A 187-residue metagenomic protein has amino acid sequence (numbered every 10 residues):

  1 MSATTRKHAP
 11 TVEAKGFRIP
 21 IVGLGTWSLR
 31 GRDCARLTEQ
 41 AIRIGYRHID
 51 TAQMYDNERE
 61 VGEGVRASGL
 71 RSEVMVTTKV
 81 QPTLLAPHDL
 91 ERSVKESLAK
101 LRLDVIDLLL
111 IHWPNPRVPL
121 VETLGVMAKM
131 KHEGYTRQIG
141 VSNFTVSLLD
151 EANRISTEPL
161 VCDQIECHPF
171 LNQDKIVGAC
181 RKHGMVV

Functional and structural regions predicted by a protein language model:
M1-V74: N-terminal binding-site loop/beta-alpha segment at the start of enzyme catalytic domains that lines or forms
E13-G16, Q40-R43, G62-E73, K95-D104 (+3 more regions): Acidic (Asp/Glu)-rich catalytic clusters
L24, A41, I49, V61 (+8 more regions): Conserved, mostly hydrophobic/aromatic
W27-L29, A52-M54, K79-T83, I111-P114 (+2 more regions): Active-site beta-loop-alpha junctions enriched in small/polar residues
L29-I42, L85-R102, E122, S147-E151 (+1 more regions): Short, acidic/polar
M75-R92, L101, L110-W113: Structural motif corresponding to the early beta-alpha repeats
P114-V187: Beta/alpha (TIM)-barrel catalytic core signal, keyed to glycine-rich beta->alpha loops juxtaposed to Asp/Glu that bind
